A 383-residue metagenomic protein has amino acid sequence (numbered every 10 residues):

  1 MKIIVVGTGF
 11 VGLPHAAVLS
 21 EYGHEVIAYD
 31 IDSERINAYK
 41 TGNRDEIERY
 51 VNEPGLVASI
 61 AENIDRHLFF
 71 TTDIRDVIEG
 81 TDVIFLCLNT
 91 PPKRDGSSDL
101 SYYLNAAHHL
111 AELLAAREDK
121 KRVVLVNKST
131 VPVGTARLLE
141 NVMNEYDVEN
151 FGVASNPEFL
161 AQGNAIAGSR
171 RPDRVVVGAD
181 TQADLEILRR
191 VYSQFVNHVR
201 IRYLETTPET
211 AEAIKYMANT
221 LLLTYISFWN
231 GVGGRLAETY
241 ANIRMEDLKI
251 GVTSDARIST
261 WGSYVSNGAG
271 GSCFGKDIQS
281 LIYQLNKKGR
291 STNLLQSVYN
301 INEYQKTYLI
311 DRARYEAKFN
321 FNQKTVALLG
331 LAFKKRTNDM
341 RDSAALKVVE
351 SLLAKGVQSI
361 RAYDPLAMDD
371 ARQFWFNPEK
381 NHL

Functional and structural regions predicted by a protein language model:
M1-L383: Structural/interface elements that position substrates and couple domains in central-metabolism enzymes
